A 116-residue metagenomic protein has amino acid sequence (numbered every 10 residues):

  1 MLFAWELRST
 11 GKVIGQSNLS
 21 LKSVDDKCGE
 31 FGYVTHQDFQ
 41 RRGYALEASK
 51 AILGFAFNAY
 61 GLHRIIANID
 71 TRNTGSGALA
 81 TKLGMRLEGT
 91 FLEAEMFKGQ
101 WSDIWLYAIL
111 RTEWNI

Functional and structural regions predicted by a protein language model:
L2-I116: Acyl-donor (CoA/ACP) binding surface of acyl/acetyltransferases
